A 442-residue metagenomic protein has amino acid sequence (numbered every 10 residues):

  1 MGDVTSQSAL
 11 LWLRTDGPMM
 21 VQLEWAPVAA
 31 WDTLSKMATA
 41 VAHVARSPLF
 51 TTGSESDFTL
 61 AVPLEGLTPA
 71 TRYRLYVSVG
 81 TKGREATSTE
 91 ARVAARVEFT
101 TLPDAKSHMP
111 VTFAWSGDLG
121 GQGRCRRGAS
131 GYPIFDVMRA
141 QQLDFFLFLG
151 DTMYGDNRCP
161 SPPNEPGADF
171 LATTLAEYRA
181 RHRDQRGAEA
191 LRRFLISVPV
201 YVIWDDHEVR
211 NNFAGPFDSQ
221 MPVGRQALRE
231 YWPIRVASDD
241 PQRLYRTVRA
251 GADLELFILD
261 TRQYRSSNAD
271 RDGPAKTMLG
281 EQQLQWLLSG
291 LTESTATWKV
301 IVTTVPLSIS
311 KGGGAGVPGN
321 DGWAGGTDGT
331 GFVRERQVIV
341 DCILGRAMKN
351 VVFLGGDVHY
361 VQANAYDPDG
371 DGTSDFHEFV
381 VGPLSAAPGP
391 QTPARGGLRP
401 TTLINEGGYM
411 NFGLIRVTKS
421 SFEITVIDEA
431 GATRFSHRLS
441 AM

Functional and structural regions predicted by a protein language model:
M1-M442: Metal-dependent phosphoester/phosphodiester hydrolase catalytic core
